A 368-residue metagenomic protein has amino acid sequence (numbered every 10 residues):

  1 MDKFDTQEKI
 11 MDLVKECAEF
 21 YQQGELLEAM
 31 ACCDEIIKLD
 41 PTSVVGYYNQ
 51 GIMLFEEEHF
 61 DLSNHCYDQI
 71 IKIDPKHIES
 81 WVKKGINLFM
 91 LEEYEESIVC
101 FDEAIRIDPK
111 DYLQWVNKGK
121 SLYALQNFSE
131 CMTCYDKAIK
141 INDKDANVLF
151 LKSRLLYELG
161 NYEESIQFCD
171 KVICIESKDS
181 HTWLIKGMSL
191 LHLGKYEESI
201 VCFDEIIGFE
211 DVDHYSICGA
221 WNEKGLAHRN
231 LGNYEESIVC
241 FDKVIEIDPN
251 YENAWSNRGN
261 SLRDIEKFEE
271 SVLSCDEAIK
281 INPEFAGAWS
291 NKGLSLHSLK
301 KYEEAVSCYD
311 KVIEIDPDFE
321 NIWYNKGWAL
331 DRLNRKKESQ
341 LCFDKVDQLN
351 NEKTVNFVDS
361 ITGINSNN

Functional and structural regions predicted by a protein language model:
M1-L13, E210-C218: TPR-adjacent "capping" and linker segments in tetratricopeptide-repeat scaffold/adaptor proteins
V14-Q22, V45-E56, E79-M90, L113-A124 (+6 more regions): Conserved alpha-helical positions within TPR/SEL1-like repeat arrays
I36, Q69-I70, E103-A104, K137-A138 (+6 more regions): Canonical positions in the second alpha-helix
V99, Q167, E197, V201 (+7 more regions): Thr-biased low-complexity repeat/linker tracts and other Thr-enriched repetitive architectures
Y324-T354: TPR/TPR-like (Sel1-like) alpha-helical repeat modules
